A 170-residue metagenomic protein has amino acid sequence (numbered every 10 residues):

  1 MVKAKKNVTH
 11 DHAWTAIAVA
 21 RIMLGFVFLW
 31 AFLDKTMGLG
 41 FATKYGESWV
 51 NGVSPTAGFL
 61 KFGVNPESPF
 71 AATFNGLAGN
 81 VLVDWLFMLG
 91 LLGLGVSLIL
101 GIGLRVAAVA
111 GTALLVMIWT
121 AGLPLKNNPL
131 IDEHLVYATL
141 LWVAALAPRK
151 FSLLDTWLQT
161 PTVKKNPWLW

Functional and structural regions predicted by a protein language model:
M1-N65, P69-G93, L100-W170: Extended, low-polarity transmembrane helix blocks
